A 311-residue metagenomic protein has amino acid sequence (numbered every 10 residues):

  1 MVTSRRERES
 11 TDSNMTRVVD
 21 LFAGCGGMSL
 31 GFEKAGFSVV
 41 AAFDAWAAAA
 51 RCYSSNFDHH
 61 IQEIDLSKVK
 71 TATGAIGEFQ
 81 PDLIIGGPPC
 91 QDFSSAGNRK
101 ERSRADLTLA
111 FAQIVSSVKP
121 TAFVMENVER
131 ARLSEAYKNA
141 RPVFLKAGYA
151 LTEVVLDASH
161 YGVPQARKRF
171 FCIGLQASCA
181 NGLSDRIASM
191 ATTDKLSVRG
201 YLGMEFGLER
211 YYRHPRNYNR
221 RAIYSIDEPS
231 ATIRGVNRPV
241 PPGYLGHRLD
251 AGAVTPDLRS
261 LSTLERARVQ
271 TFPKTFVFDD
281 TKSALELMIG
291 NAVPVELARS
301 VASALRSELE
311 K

Functional and structural regions predicted by a protein language model:
M1-V39, V143-A147, Q165, R169-K311: S-adenosyl-L-methionine-dependent DNA methyltransferase catalytic core
E33, S54-S55, A96-N98, A136-K138 (+1 more regions): Short amphipathic alpha-helical segments
A42-F43: The conserved SAM/SAH-binding core of class I Rossmann-like methyltransferase domains, concentrating on the hydrophobic
W46: Conserved SAM/SAH-binding beta-strand->alpha-helix loop
Y53-I61: Short, conserved SAM-binding/catalytic segment of Class I S-adenosyl-L-methionine-dependent methyltransferases
I64: Cofactor-binding loops of NAD(P)H-dependent oxidoreductases, dominated by short-chain dehydrogenase/reductases
V69-L83, P88-T232, V236: Class I S-adenosyl-L-methionine
